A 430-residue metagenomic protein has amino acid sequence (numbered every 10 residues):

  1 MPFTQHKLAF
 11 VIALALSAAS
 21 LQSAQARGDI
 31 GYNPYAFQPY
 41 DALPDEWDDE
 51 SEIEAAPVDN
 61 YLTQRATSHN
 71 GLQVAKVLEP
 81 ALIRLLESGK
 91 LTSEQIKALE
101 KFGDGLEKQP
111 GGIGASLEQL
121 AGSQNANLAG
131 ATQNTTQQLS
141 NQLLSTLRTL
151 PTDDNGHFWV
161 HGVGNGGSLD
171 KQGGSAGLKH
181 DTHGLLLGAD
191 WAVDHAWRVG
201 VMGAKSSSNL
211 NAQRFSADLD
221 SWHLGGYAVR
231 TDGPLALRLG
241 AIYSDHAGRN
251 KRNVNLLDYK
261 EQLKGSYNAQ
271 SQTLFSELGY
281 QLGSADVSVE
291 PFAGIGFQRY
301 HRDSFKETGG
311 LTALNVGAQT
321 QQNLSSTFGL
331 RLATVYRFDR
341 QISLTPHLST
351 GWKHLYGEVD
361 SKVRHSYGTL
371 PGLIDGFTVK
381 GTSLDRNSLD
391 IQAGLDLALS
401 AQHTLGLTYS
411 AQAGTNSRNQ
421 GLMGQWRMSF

Functional and structural regions predicted by a protein language model:
M1-V163, L187, A192, W197-V199 (+4 more regions): Long, low-complexity, polar and repeat-rich extracellular regions of very large Gram-negative surface proteins
L99-S284, T408-S410, G414-S417, Q425: Outer membrane beta-barrel translocator domains of Type V secretion systems
L120, Q172-D181, N209, Q213-F215 (+3 more regions): Solvent-exposed, glycine/polar-rich loop segments of beta-barrel outer-membrane systems
H161-G167, A204-S208, I242-G248, F292-S304 (+2 more regions): Short glycine-rich beta-strand segments
V199, Q272, G317-F430: Outer membrane beta-barrel transmembrane domains
A285-E290, H301-S304, F338-L344: Short, structured loop/turn "capping" segments at alpha-beta junctions
E290, G294-G296, T308, F328 (+1 more regions): Outer-membrane beta-barrel porins/channels
